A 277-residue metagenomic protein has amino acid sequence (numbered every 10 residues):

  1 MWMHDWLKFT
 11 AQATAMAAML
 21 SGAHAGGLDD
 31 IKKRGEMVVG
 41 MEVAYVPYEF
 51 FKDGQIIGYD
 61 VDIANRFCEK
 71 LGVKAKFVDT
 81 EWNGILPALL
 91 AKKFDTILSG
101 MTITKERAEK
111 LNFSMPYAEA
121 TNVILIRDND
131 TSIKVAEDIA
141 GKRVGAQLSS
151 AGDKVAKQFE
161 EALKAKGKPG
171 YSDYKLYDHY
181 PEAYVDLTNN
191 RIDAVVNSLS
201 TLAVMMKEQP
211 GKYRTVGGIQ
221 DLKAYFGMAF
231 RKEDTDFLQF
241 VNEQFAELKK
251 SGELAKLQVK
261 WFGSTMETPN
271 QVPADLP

Functional and structural regions predicted by a protein language model:
G26-G100, F240-V241, S251, K260: Extracytoplasmic small-molecule ligand-binding "clamshell" domains of the periplasmic binding protein/Venus flytrap
V43, E119-I126, K207-F245, S264-P277: Periplasmic-binding protein-like
D62-K70, D130, E137-D138, K142-A151 (+2 more regions): Extended ligand-binding regions for polar small-molecule ligands
A64-V73, G152-L176, M206-P210: Ligand-binding cleft/hinge of the Venus flytrap
N65, E69, K74-D138, I219: Acidic, polar ligand-binding/catalytic clefts
F77-P87, T131-S132, G170-V185, A224: Short helix-initiation/N-cap motifs at beta->coil->alpha
G84, M101-E109, V155-A162, P181 (+2 more regions): A ligand-binding cleft/hinge motif common to bilobed small-molecule-binding domains
A151-G167, R214, A246-P277: Ligand-binding clefts/hinges and TM-proximal coupling segments of bilobed small-molecule sensing domains
